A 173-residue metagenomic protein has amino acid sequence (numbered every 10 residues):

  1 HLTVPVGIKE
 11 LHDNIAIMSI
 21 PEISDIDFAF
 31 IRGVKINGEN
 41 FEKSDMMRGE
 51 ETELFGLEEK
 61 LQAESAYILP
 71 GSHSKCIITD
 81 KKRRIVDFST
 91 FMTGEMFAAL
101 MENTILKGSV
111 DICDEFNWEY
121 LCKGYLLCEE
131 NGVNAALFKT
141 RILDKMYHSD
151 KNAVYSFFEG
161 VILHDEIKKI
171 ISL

Functional and structural regions predicted by a protein language model:
H1, G71, L163, L173: Short glycine-rich phosphate-binding loop at a beta-alpha junction
H1-L57: Glycine-rich phosphate-binding loop and adjoining helix at the ATP-binding site of ATP-dependent phosphoryl-transfer
D13-S19, E50, S89, T93 (+3 more regions): Generic structural signal for well-ordered, non-membrane alpha-helical segments in soluble metabolic enzymes
I20-I26, K123-N134: An acidic intrinsically disordered interaction segment
I26, S72-S74: Change "...and in nucleic-acid phosphodiester-cleaving endonucleases..." to "...and in nucleic-acid processing enzymes
G33-A66, K75-E130: Glycine-rich phosphate-binding loop plus the immediately following alpha-helix
Q62-Y67, L106-S109, K145-K151, I167-L173: Short helix-capping/linker segments at secondary-structure and domain boundaries
L126-K169: Adenine-nucleotide phosphate-binding core of ATP-dependent small-molecule kinases
